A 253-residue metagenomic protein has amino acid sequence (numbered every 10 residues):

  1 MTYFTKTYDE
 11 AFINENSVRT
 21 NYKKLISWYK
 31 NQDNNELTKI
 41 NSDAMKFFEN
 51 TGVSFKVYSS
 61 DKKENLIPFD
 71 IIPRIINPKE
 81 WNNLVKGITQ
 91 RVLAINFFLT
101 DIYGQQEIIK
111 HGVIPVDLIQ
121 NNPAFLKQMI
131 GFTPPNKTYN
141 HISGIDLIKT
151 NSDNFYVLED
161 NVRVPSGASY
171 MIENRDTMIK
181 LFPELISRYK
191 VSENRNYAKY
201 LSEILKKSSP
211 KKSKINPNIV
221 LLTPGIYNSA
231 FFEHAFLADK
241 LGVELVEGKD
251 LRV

Functional and structural regions predicted by a protein language model:
M1-V253: Preference for protein termini
